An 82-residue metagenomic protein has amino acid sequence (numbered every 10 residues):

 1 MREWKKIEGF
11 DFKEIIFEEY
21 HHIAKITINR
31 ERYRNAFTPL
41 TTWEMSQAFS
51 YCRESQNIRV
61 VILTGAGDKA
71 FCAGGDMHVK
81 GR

Functional and structural regions predicted by a protein language model:
M1-A66, F71, G81: Conserved CoA-thioester-binding segment of acyl-CoA-metabolizing enzymes
A73-G75: Short helix- or helix-capping micro-motifs that position conserved polar/aromatic residues at function-defining sites
